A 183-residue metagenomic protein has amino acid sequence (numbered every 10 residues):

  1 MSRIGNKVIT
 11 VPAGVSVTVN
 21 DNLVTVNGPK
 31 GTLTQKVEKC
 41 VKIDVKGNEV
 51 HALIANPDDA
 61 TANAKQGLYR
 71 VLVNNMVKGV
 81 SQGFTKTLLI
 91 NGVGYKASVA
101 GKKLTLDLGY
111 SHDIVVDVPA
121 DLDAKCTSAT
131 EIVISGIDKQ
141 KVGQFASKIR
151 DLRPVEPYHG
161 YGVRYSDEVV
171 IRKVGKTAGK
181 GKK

Functional and structural regions predicted by a protein language model:
S2-Q66, R70-S147, D151-K183: N-terminal intrinsically disordered, cationic/polar leader segments that include organellar targeting peptides
